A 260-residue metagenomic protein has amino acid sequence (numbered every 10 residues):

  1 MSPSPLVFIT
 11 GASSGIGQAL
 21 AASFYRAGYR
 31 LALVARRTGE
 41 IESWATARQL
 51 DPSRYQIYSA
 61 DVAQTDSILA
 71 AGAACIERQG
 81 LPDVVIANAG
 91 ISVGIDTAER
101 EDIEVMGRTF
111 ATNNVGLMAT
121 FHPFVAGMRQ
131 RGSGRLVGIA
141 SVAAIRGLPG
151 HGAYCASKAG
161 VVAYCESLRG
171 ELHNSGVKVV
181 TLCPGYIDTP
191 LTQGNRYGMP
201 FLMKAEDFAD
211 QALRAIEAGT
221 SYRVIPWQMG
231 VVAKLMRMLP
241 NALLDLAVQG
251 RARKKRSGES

Functional and structural regions predicted by a protein language model:
S13-S14: Conserved glycine-rich cofactor-binding loop
A27-W44: Conserved glycine-rich Rossmann-like NAD(P)H-binding loop of the short-chain dehydrogenase/reductase
R48-D66: Rossmann-fold cofactor-recognition segment
S92-G107, G150: Conserved mid-core segment of classical short-chain dehydrogenase/reductases
F121, S157: Active-site helix of classical SDR
S141: Residue(s) in the substrate-gating loop at a strand-loop-helix junction that position the organic substrate next
T181, Y197-A233: C-terminal helical subdomain
